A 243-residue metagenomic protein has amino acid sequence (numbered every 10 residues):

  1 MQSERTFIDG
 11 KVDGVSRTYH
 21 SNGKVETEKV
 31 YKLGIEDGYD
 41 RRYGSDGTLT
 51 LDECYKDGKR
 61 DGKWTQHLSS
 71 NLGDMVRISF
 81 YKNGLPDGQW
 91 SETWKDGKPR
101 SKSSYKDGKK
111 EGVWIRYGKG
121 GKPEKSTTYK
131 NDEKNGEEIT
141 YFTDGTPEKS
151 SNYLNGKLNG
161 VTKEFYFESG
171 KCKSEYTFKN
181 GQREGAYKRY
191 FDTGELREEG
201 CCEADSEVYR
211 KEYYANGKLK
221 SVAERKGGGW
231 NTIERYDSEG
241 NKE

Functional and structural regions predicted by a protein language model:
M1-E243: Glycine/tyrosine- and acidic-biased, solvent-exposed loop/turn segments at the edges of beta-strands
